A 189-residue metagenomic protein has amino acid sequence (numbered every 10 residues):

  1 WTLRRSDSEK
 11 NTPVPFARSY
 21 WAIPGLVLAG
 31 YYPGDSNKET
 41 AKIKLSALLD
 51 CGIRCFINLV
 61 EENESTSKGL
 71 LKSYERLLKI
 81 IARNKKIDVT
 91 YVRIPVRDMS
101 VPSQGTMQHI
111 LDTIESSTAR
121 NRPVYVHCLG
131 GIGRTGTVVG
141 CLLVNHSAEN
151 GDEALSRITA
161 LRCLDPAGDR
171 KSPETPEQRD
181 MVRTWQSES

Functional and structural regions predicted by a protein language model:
W1-W21: RNA-binding accessory domains that recognize and position tRNA/RNA substrates
D7-N11, L129, D180: Compositionally biased, intrinsically disordered low-complexity segments enriched in polar/proline residues
P13-A17, I23-V124, H146-D180: Cysteine-based protein phosphatase catalytic domain of the PTP/DSP
T118-C141: A phosphate-binding catalytic loop at a beta-strand-loop-alpha-helix junction that coordinates phosphoryl groups
V138-H146, W185: Hydrophobic residues on the short alpha-helix immediately C-terminal to a glycine-rich phosphate/catalytic loop
M181-S189: C-terminal domain-closing interface element
